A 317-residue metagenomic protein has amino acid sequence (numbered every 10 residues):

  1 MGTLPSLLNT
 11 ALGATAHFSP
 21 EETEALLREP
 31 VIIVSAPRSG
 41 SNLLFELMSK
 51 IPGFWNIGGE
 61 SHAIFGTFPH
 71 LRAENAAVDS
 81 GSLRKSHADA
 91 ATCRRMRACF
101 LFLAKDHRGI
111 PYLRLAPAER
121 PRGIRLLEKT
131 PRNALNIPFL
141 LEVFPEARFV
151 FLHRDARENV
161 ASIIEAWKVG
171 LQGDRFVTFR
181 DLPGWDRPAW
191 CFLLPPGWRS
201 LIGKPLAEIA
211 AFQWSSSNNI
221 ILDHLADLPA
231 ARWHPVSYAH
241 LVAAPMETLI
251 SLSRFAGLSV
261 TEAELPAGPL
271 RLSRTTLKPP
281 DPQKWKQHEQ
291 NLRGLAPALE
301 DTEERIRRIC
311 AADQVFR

Functional and structural regions predicted by a protein language model:
M1-I110, G170, R271: PAPS-dependent sulfotransferase catalytic core
M1-I32, Q172-V177, D181-L182, D186-R317: PAPS-dependent sulfotransferases, especially Golgi type II membrane carbohydrate sulfotransferases
I33-S35, L126-K129, F151-H153, P235-Y238 (+1 more regions): Short beta-strand segments
N42-F45, A63-G66, A134-N136, R157-S162 (+1 more regions): Short catalytic/ligand-binding loop motif for oxyanion handling, primarily in non-cytosolic enzymes, centered on
I51, F144, L228: Acidic-histidine catalytic/liganding microenvironments
F54, A147, A231-W233: Short, conserved active-site loop motifs that form the nucleotide-linked donor/cofactor pocket
A104-N136: Glycine-rich phosphate-binding loop used to anchor ATP phosphates in small-molecule kinases, encompassing both
K129-T130, L140-A166: Conserved phosphate-donor/acceptor-positioning beta-strand/loop module used by diverse small-molecule
